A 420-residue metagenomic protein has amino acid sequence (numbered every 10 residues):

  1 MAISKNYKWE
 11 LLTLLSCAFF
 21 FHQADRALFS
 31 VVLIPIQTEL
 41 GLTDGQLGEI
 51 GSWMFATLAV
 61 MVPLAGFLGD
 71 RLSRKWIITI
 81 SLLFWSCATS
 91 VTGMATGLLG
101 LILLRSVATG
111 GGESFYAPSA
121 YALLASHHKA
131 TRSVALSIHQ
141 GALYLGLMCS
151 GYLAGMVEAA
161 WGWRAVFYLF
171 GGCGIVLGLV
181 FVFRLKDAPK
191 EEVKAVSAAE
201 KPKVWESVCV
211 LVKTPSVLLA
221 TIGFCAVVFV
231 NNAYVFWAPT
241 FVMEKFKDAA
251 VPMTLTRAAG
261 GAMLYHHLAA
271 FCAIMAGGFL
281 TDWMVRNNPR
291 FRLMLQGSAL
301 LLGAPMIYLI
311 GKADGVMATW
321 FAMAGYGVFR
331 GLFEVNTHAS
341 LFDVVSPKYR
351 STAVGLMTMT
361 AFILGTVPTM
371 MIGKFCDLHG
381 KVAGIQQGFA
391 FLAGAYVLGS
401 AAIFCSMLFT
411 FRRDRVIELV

Functional and structural regions predicted by a protein language model:
M1-K5, A188-T221: Juxtamembrane intracellular "pre-TM" segments in multi-pass secondary transporters
F29-S30, P215-M275, E334, H338 (+1 more regions): Extracytoplasmic gate region of multi-pass secondary transporters
G41, S73, M94-G100, K129 (+1 more regions): Helix-breaking motifs and short loop linkers at transmembrane-helix boundaries and internal kinks in secondary membrane
V60-L98: Conserved MFS/SLC helix-loop-helix module at the cytosolic interface between two early adjacent transmembrane helices
L83-T96, L300-D314: C-terminal ends and interior cores of transmembrane alpha-helices in multi-pass membrane transporters/permeases
A88, L99-S114, M317-L332: Hydrophobic core of transmembrane alpha-helices in multi-pass small-molecule transporters, especially MFS/SLC-type
L104-L143: Cytoplasmic helix-loop-helix junction between adjacent transmembrane helices in 12-TM secondary transporters
H139-D187: Helix-loop-helix hairpin linking two adjacent transmembrane segments in secondary transporters
